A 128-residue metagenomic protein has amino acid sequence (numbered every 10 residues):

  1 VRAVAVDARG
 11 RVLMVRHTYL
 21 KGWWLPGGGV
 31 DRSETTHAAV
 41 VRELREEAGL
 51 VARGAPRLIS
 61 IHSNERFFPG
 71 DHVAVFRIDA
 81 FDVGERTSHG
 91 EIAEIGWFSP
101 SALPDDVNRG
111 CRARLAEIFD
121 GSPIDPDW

Functional and structural regions predicted by a protein language model:
V1, G10, H72-A74, A93: Change "...and in nucleic-acid phosphodiester-cleaving endonucleases..." to "...and in nucleic-acid processing enzymes
V1-V12, I61: Conserved N-terminal beta-strand and adjoining loop/helix that marks the start of the Nudix/MutT-like hydrolase domain
V4, M14, V75-R77, W97: Conserved hydrophobic/aromatic beta-strand scaffold that supports enzyme active sites
D7, R11-E47: Conserved Nudix-box catalytic region and its N-terminal flanking loop in Nudix hydrolases and closely related
D7-G10, I78-G84, P100-A102: Short loop segments at secondary-structure junctions
K21-G22, G90-W128: Nudix hydrolase/Nudix homology domain
V51-S60: A short coil-to-beta-strand element that immediately follows conserved catalytic motifs
H62-E85, C111-S122: Active-site-adjacent beta-strand/loop module that shapes the phosphate/pyrophosphate-binding cleft
